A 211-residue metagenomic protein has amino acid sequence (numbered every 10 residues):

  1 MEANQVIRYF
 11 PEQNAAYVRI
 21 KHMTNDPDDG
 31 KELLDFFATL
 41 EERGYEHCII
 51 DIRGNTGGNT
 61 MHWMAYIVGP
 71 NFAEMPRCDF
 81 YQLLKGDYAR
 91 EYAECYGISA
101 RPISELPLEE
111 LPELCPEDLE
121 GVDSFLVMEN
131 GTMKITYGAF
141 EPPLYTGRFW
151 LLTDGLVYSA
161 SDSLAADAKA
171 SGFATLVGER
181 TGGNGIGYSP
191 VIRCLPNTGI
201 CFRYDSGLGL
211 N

Functional and structural regions predicted by a protein language model:
M1-L83, Y88-R101, R148-W150, S163 (+5 more regions): Flexible, low-complexity junctional segments that flank or bridge functional domains
T56-G57, G138-F140, G155-L156: Catalytic-core segments of thiol-dependent peptidases
L106-G147: Alpha-helix-centered segments that form part of catalytic cores
T136, Y145-A160: Catalytic cores of nucleophile-dependent amide-cleaving enzymes
P143-L144, K169-A170, L195-T198: A structural signal for short secondary-structure junctions
V157-G172: Cysteine-centered nucleophilic/redox motifs
